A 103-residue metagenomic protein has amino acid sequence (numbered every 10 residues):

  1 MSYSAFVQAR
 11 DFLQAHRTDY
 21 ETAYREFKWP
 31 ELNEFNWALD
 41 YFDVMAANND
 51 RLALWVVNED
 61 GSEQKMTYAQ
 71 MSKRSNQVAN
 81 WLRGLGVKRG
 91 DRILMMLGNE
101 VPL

Functional and structural regions predicted by a protein language model:
S2-Q14, N33-L54: A short N-terminal helical cap/helix-turn-helix that marks the beginning of AMP-binding/adenylate-forming
L13-R17, W29, A53-V56, A79: A broad "ordered helical/assembly scaffold" signature
R17-Y24: Non-catalytic terminal regions with compositionally biased, polar/charged low complexity
Y24-N33: Active-site diphosphate/adenylate-binding microenvironment
D50-V101: Conserved AMP-binding/adenylate-forming core of the ANL superfamily
